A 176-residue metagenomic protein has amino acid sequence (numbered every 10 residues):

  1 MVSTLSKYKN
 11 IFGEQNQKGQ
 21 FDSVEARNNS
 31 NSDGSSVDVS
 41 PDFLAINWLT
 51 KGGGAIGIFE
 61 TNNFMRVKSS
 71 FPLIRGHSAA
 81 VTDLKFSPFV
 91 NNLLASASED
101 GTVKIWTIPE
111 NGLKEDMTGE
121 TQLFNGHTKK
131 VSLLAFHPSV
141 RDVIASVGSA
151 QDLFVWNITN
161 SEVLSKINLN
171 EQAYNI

Functional and structural regions predicted by a protein language model:
M1-V67: Acidic and/or Ser/Thr-rich intrinsically disordered tails and linkers that flank eukaryotic scaffold proteins
N16, G54, A95-W106: Conserved long hydrophobic alpha-helices within structured protein cores
S30-S32, V39, A79, F89 (+3 more regions): Loop/turn position at the start of each blade in beta-propeller repeats
V37-P41, L84-N91, A135-R141: Loop/turn segments within WD40 beta-propeller blades
A45-L49, L94-S98, I144-G148: Conserved beta-strand element within WD40/beta-propeller blades
I58-S70, T102-V131, H137-A173: Per-blade loop-tip surfaces of WD-repeat and WD-like beta-propellers in eukaryotic adaptors/scaffolds
M65-L94, T121-Q122, T128-K129: Blade-loop segments of beta-propeller domains
D83, L133, N175-I176: Conserved beta-strand position repeated once per blade in WD40 beta-propeller domains
